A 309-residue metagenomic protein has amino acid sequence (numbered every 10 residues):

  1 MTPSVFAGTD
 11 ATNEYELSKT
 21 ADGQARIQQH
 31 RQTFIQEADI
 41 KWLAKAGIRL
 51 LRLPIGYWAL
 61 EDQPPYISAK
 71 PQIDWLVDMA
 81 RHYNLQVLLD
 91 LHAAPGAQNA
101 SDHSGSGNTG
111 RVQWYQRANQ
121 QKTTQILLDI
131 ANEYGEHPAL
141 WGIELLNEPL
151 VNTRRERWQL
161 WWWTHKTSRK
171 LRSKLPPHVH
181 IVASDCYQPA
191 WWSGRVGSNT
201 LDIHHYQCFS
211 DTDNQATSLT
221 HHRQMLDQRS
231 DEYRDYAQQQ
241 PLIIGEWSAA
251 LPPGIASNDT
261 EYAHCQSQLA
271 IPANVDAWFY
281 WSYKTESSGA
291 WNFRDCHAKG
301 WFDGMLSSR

Functional and structural regions predicted by a protein language model:
M1-H178, D185: Active-site mouth of glycoside hydrolases
M1-T33, L219-E232, P241-I244, A290-S307: Glycan-binding loop/region signatures in secreted carbohydrate-active enzymes
G56, G245-A250, Y283-K284: Short, loop-centered acidic/histidine patches that primarily coordinate divalent metals
Y83-Q86, Q188, A249, T285-E286: Conserved beta-strand elements of beta-rich interaction domains across eukaryotes, especially beta-propellers
V87, I243, F279: Conserved Rossmann-like nucleotide-binding pocket used by diverse enzymes that bind dinucleotide cofactors
D90, S184, H204, W281-Y283: Conserved beta-strand termini and adjacent loop/short-helix elements that scaffold enzyme active sites in alpha/beta
Q125, N132-G135, A139-G142, L146-N274: Extracellular glycoside hydrolase catalytic/binding regions
T260-S267, I271-R309: Aromatic-rich peripheral "rim/lid" segments of glycoside hydrolase catalytic domains that contact and position glycan
